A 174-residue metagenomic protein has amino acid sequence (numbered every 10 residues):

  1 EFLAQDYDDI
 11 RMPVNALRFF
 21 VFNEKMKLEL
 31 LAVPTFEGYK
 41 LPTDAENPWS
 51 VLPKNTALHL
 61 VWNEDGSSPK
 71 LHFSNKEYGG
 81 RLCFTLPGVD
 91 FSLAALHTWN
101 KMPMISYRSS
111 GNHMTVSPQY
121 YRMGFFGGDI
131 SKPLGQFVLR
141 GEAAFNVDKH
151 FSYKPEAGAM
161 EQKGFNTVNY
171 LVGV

Functional and structural regions predicted by a protein language model:
E1-W49, P87: Outer membrane beta-barrel
F2-Q5, E64-S68, N112-V116, Y153-Q162: Extracellular loop and loop/strand-boundary signature of outer-membrane beta-barrel proteins
R11-N15, F22, S74-Y78, R122-F126 (+2 more regions): Residues that define the transmembrane beta-barrel architecture of outer-membrane proteins
A16-V21, G80-F84, L93, G128-K132 (+2 more regions): Residues on the lipid-exposed face of transmembrane beta-strands in outer-membrane beta-barrel proteins
N23-K25, A32-G38, L86, A95-K101 (+2 more regions): Transmembrane beta-strands of outer-membrane beta-barrel pores
L41-N47, M104-G111, F151-G158: Outer-membrane beta-barrel translocator domains and adjoining extracellular loop/strand segments of Gram-negative
G80-R108: Membrane-embedded beta-barrel scaffold of Gram-negative outer-membrane proteins
L96-T98, Q136-V174: Detector for outer-membrane/organellar transmembrane beta-barrel domains, recognizing the amphipathic beta-strand
